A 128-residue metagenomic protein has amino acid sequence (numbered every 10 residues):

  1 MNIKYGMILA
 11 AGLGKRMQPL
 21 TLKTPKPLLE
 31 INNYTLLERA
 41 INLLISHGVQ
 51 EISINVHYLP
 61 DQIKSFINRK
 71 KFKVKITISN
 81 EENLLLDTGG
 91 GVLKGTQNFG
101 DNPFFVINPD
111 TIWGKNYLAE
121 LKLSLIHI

Functional and structural regions predicted by a protein language model:
M1-I8, R16, Y34-W113: Conserved N-terminal catalytic core of the sugar/cofactor nucleotidyltransferase
M7-A11, L29-E30: A conserved hydrophobic helix/loop-capping motif in glycosyltransferases and polysaccharide synthases
P19-L20: Short acidic/histidine- and often glycine-rich active-site loop of Leloir-type glycosyltransferases that engages
K23-L36: Short catalytic helix/loop segments, enriched in acidic residues and glycine and frequently bearing histidine
Q50, L123-S124: N-terminal processing/targeting junctions
T111-L123: Acidic donor-binding/catalytic loop of UDP-sugar-dependent glycosyltransferases, especially processive GT2
I126-I128: Conserved small/polar residues in nucleotide/adenosyl-binding loops
